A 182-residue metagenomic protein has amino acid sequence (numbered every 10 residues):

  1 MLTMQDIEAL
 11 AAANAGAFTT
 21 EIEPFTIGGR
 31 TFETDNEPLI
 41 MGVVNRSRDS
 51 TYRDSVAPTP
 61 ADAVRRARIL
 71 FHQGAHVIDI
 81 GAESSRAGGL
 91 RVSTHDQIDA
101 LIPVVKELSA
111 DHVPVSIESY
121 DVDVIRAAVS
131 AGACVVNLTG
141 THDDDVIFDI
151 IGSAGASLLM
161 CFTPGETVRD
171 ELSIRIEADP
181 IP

Functional and structural regions predicted by a protein language model:
M1-R48: N-terminal amphipathic alpha-helix/helix-capping segment at the start of soluble metabolic enzymes
R30-V56, L101, V105, M160-A178: N-terminal small/glycine-rich loop or linker at the start of catalytic domains across soluble metabolic enzymes
L39-V43, H76-D79, P114-S116, C134-V135 (+1 more regions): Structural preference for beta-strand elements that scaffold enzyme active sites
V44, L70, G74, E118 (+3 more regions): Conserved, mostly hydrophobic/aromatic
R48-S50, S85-R86, A131, T139-P182: Conserved anion-binding
R48-Y52, H76-I102: Glycine-rich, proline-tolerant flexible connector loops at the mouths of alpha/beta enzymes
T51-I69, D96-D99, G140-T141, D145-V146 (+1 more regions): Glycine-rich anion/phosphate-binding loops
L90-I117, V122-R126, S153-T163: Alpha-helix-loop-beta-strand connector modules within alpha/beta enzyme cores
